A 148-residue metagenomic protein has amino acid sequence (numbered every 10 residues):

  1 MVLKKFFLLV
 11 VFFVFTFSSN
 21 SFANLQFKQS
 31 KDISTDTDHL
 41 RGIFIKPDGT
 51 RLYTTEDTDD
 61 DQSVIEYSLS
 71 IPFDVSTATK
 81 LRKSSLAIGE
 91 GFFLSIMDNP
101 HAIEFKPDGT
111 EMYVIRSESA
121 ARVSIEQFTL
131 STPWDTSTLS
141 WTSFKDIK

Functional and structural regions predicted by a protein language model:
K5-F15: Sec-dependent N-terminal signal peptides
K28-T35, L81-L94, S140-K148: A short beta-strand motif characteristic of beta-propeller blades
H39, N99: Beta-rich catalytic cores
I45-D48, P107-D108: Residue-level detector of Asp-centered blade-edge/turn motifs that repeat once per structural unit in beta-propeller
D57-D61, E118-R122: Short glycine/acidic-enriched loop and turn motifs that connect beta-strands
E66-T77, Q127-S137: Short loop/turn segments immediately following beta-strands, especially the blade-tip and inter-blade linker loops
